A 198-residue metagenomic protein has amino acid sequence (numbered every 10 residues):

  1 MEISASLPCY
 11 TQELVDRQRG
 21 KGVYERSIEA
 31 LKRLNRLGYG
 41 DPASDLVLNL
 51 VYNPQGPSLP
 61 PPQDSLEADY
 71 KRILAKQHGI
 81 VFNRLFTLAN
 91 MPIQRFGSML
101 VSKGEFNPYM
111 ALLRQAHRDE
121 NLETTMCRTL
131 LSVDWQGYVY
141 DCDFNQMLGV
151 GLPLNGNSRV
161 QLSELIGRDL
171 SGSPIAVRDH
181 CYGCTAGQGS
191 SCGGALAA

Functional and structural regions predicted by a protein language model:
M1-N53: Radical SAM/AdoMet-radical enzyme domain recognition
C9, P54-G56, M91, L148 (+1 more regions): Short loop/turn segments at secondary-structure transitions that flank enzyme active sites
V15, P60, R95, L152 (+1 more regions): Short acidic, gly/pro-rich beta-turn/loop elements at beta-sheet edges and active-site/ligand-binding grooves
V15, R19, D119, G172: Conserved aromatic-histidine-acidic binding/catalytic patches
L34-L37, Q77, G187: Change "in soluble alpha/beta enzymes" to "in soluble alpha/beta proteins
P42-F144: A C-terminal junction/extension of Radical SAM enzymes
V139-A198: Flexible mid-to-C-terminal extensions adjoining Fe-S/redox cofactors in radical SAM and related proteins
